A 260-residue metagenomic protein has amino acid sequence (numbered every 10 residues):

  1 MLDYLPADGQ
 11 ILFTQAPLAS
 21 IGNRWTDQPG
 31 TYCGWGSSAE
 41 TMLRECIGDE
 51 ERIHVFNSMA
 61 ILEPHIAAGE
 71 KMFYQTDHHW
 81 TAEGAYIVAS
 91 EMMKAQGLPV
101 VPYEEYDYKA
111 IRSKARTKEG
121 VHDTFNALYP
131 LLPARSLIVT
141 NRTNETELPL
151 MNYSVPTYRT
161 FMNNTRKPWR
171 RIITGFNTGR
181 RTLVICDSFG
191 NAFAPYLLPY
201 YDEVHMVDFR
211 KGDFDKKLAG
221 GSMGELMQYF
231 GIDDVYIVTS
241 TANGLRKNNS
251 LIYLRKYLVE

Functional and structural regions predicted by a protein language model:
M1-E260: Extracellular glycan-modifying ectodomains
